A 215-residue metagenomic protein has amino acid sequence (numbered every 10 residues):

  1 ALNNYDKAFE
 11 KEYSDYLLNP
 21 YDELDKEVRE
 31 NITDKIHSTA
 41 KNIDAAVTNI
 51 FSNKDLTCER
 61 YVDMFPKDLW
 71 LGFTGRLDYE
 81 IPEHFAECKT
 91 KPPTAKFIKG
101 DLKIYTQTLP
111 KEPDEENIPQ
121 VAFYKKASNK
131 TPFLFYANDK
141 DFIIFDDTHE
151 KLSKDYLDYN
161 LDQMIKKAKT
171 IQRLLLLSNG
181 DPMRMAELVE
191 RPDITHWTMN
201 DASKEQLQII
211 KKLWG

Functional and structural regions predicted by a protein language model:
A1-L77, I81-P82: Metal-dependent nuclease catalytic cores that hydrolyze phosphodiester bonds in DNA/RNA, characterized by
K35-T39, E116, Q163: Soluble or luminal CAZymes and related metallo-dependent hydrolases
D55-Y61, L102-L109, A168: Short, basic, glycine/proline-bearing loop/turn elements
V62-M64, C88-T90, Y136-N138: Short, structured patches in soluble enzyme cores that scaffold and shape functional sites
G72-T74, E83-F85, F142-E150: Short, mixed charged/polar active-site loops that provide acid/base catalysis or chelate metal/phosphate cofactors
L77-T108, F123-Y124: Conserved catalytic cores of phosphodiester-cleaving nucleases, focusing on short active-site segments
K99-A137: Catalytic cores of nucleic-acid endonucleases
P113, K126-G215: Metal-dependent nuclease catalytic regions and adjoining charged, substrate-binding loops involved in nucleic-acid end
